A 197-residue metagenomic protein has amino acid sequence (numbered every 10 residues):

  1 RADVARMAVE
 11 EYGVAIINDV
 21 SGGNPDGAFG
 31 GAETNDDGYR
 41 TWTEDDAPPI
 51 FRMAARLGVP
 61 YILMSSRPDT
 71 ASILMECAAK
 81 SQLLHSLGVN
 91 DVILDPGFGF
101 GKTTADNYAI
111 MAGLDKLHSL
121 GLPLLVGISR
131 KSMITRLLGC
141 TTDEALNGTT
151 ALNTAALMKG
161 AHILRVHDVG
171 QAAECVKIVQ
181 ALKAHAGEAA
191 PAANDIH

Functional and structural regions predicted by a protein language model:
A2-N90, G101-H197: Active-site-adjacent loop and "lid" segments of alpha/beta metabolic enzymes
